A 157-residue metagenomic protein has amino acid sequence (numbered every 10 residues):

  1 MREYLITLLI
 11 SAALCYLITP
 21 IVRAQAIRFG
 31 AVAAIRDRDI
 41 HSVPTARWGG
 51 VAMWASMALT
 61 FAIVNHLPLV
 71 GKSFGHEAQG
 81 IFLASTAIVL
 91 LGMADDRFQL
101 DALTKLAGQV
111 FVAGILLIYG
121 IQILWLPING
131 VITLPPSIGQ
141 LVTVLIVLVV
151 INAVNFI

Functional and structural regions predicted by a protein language model:
M1-I157: "…together with the soluble PPM/PP2C metallo-phosphatase catalytic core" -> "…together with the soluble PPM/PP2C
